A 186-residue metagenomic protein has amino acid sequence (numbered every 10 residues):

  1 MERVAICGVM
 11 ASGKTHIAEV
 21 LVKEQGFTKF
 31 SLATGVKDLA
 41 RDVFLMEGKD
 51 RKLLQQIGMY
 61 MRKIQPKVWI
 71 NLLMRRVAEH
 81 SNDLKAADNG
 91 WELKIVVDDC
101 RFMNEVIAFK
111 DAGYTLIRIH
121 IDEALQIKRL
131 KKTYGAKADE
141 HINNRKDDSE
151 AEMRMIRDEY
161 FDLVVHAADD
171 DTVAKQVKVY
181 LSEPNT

Functional and structural regions predicted by a protein language model:
M1-V4: Extreme N-terminal starter segment of soluble prokaryotic enzymes
V9: P-loop (Walker A) phosphate-binding loop of NTP-binding proteins
K14: Conserved lysine of the Walker
I17: Hydrophobic positions on the alpha1 helix immediately C-terminal to the Walker A/P-loop
Q25, D111-G113, E159-Y160: Short, structured coil segments at secondary-structure junctions
T28-K94: ATP-dependent small-molecule kinase phosphotransfer cores that center on conserved nucleotide phosphate-binding segments
R76-L84, D88-T133: ATP-dependent NMP and nucleoside kinases share a basic, alpha-helical "lid"
I119-T186: Small-molecule kinase domains that catalyze NTP-dependent phosphoryl transfer to phosphate-bearing small molecules
